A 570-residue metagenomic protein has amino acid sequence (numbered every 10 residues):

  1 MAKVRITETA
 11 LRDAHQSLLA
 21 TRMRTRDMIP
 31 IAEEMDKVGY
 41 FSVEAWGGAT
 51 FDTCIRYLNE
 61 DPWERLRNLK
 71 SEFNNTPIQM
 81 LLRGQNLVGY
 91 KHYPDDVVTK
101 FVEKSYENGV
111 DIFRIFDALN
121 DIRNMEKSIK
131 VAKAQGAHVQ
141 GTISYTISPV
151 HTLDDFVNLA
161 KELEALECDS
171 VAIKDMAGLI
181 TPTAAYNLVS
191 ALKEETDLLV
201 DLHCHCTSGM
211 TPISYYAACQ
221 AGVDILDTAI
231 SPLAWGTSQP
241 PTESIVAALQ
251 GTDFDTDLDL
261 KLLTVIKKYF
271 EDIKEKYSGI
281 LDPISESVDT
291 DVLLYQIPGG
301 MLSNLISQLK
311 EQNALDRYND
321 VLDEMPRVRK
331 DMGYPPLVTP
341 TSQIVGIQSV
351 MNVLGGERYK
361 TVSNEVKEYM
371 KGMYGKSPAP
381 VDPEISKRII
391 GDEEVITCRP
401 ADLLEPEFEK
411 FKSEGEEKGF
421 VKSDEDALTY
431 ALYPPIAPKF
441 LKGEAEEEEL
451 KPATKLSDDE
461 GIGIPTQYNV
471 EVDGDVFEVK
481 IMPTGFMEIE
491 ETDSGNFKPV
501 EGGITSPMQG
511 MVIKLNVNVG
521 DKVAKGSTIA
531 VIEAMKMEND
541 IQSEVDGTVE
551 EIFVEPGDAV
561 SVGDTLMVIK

Functional and structural regions predicted by a protein language model:
M1-L19, L66, S71: N-terminal amphipathic alpha-helix/helix-capping segment at the start of soluble metabolic enzymes
A14, I115, V171, G222 (+2 more regions): Conserved, mostly hydrophobic/aromatic
D27-A49, K104-I112, L166-E167: Catalytic domains of carbohydrate-active enzymes, especially glycoside hydrolases
D36-C54, V288-D289, G300-M487: Terminal or standalone catalytic/regulatory effector modules within metabolic enzymes and repeat proteins
G47-L159, V171, G178-P182: Active-site beta->alpha loop and helix N-cap motifs at the rims of alpha/beta catalytic domains
I115, D175, A221-S238: Glycine-rich phosphate-binding active-site loops on the catalytic face of alpha/beta enzymes
D154-L159, S208-V223: Catalytic cores of alpha/beta
S494-K570: Structured functional modules or segments
